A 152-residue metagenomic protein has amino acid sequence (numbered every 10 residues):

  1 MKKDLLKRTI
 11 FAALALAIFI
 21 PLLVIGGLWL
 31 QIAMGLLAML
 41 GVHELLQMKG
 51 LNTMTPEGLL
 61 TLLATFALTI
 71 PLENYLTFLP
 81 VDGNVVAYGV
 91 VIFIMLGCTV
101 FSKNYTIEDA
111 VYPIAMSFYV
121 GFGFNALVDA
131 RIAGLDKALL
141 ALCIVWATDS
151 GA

Functional and structural regions predicted by a protein language model:
K2-A152: Membrane-embedded alpha-helical bundles of polytopic integral membrane proteins
